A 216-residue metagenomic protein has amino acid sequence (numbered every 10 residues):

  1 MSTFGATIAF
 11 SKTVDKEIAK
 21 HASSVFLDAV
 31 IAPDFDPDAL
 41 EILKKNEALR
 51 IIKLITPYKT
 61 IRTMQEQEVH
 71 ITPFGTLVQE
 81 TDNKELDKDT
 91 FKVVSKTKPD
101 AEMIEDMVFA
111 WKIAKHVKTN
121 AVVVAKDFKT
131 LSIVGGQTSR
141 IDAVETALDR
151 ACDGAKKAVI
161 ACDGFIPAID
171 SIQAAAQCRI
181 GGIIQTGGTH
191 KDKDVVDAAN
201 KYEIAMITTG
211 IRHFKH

Functional and structural regions predicted by a protein language model:
M1-H216: ATP-dependent carboxylate/acyl-activation modules
